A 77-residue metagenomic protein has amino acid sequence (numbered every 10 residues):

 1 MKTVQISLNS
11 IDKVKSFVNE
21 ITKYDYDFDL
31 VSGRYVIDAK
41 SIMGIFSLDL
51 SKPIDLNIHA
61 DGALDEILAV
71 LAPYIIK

Functional and structural regions predicted by a protein language model:
M1-S7: Short glycine-/aliphatic-rich beta-strand segments at the starts of folded cytosolic domains
T3, K13, K23, A63-E66: Intrinsically disordered regulatory regions flanking bHLH/HLH domains in eukaryotic helix-loop-helix transcription
V4, V18-T22, D29, N57 (+1 more regions): N-terminal intrinsically disordered, cationic/polar leader segments that include organellar targeting peptides
L8-I11, D61: Electropositive phosphate-/nucleotide-binding environments in soluble metabolic enzymes
I11-D27, Y35-L50: Amphipathic alpha-helical interaction surfaces in cytosolic regulatory modules
D49-K77: C-terminal structural segments of small proteins and small subunits
